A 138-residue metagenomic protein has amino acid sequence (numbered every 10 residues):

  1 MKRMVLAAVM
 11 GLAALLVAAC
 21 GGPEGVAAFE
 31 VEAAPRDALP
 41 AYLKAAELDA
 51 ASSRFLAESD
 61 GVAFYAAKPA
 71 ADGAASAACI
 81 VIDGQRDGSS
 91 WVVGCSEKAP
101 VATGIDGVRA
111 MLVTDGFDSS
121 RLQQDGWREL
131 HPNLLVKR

Functional and structural regions predicted by a protein language model:
M1-A8: Bacterial N-terminal signal peptides that target proteins for export
M10-L12, F55-A57, V62-D72, C79-S89: Secretory-pathway extracellular proteins and peptide precursors enriched for disulfide-bonded cysteines
L16-A19: C-terminal motif of bacterial Sec signal peptides marking the signal peptidase cleavage site
G21-E24: Bacterial signal peptide processing site
A28-A71: N-terminal secretory signal peptides
A74-R138: Extracytosolic low-complexity repeat regions of secreted or lipid-anchored proteins
